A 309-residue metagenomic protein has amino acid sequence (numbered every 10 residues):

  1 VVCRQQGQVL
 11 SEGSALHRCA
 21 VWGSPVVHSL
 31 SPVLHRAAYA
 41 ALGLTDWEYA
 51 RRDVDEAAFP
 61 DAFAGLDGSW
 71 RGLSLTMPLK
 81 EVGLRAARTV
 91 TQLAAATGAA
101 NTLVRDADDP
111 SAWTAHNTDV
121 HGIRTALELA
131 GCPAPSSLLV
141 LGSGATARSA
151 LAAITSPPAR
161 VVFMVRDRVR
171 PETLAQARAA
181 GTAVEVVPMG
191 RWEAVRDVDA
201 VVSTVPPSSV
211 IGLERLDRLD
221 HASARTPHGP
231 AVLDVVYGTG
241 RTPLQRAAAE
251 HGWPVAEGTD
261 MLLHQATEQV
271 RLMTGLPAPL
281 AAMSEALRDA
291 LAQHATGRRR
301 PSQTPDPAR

Functional and structural regions predicted by a protein language model:
E12-A130: Phosphate/diphosphate ligand-binding glycine-rich loop within oxidoreductases
L16, A134-S137, G229: Phosphate-coordination loops involved in phosphoryl transfer and adenosine-cofactor binding
G23, N117-V120, L127, G131-T155 (+1 more regions): Glycine-rich adenosine-cofactor-binding loop
S156-R160, H251-W253: Conserved S-adenosyl-L-methionine
P158-A180: NAD(P)-binding Rossmann-fold cofactor-contacting core
A180-A256: Rossmann-like adenosine-cofactor binding region
A231, V235-R309: Adenosine-phosphate binding glycine-rich loop
